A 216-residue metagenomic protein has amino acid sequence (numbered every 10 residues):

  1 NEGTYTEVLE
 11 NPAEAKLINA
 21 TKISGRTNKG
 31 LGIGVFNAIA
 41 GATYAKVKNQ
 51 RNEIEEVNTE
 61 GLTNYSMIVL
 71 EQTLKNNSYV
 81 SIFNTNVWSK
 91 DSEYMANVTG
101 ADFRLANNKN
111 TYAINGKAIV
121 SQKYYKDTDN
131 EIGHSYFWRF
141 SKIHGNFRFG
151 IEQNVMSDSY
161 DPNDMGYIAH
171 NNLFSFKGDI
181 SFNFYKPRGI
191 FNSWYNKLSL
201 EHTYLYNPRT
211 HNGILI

Functional and structural regions predicted by a protein language model:
N1, L31-I33, N77-S81, N196-T203: Transmembrane beta-strand segments of Gram-negative outer membrane beta-barrel proteins
N1-G41, K48, E53-M67, Q72-L74 (+1 more regions): Outer-membrane beta-barrel initiation region
T6-L9, A45, R51-E56, N86-K90 (+2 more regions): Extracellular loop and loop/strand-boundary signature of outer-membrane beta-barrel proteins
K16-I18, S24, A96, K109-I216: Exposed, low-structure sequence patches enriched in small/polar residues
I23, V35, L70, G100-F103 (+2 more regions): Conserved structural-core and active-site-/substrate-pathway-adjacent residues in large, well-folded domains of enzymes
G32-F36, T43-K46, Y79, D91-E93 (+1 more regions): Short helix/loop capping segments that flank catalytic or ligand/cofactor-binding pockets
A40, Y65-K123, S193-L198: Surface-exposed extracellular loop regions of Gram-negative outer-membrane beta-barrel proteins
